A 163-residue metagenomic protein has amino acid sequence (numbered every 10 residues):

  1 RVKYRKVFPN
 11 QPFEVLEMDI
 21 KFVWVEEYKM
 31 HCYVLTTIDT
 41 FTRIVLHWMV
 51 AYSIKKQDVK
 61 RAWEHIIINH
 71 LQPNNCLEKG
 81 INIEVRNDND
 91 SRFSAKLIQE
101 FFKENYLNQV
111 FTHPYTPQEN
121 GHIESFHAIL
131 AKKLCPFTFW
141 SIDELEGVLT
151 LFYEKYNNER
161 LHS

Functional and structural regions predicted by a protein language model:
R1-I38, I44, Q57-H65, N69-N74: Mobile-element integrase/transposase regions, centering on the N-terminal DNA-binding/Zn-coordinating module
I20, T40, N89, N158: Residues immediately flanking
V34, K55, V59, R86 (+4 more regions): Hydrophobic (often cysteine-bearing) scaffold residues that line and stabilize catalytic clefts of nucleotide/cofactor
I38-D39, P117: Hydrophobic alpha-helical segments, especially N-terminal targeting/anchoring helices
W48-M49: Short hydrophobic alpha-helix segments
W63, N75-S94, P117-N120: Acidic/histidine-rich, metal-coordinating catalytic segments
L71-E78, E159-S163: Surface-exposed helix-capping loop/turn segments at secondary-structure junctions
I98-V110, Y115-S163: Charged alpha-helix within mobile-element recombinases
